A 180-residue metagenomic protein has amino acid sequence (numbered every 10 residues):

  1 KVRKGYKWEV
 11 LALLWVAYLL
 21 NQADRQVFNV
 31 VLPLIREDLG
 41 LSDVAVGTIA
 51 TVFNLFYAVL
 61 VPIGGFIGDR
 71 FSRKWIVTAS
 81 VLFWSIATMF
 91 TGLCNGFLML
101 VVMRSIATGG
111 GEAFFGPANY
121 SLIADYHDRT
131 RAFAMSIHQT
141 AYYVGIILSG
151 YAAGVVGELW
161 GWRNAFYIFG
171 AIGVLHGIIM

Functional and structural regions predicted by a protein language model:
E9-D43, G64: Extracytoplasmic
L19, T48-L55, L82, S136-V144: Transmembrane alpha-helical cores of Major Facilitator Superfamily
Q26, N54-P62, I146-I147: Residue-level signature of mid-helix packing/kink "hotspots" within the transmembrane helices of 12-pass Major
V59-L98: Conserved MFS/SLC helix-loop-helix module at the cytosolic interface between two early adjacent transmembrane helices
V81-T91, A107, F169-H176: MFS 12-TM fold signature
M103-Y142: Cytoplasmic helix-loop-helix junction between adjacent transmembrane helices in 12-TM secondary transporters
H138-M180: Helix-loop-helix hairpin linking two adjacent transmembrane segments in secondary transporters
